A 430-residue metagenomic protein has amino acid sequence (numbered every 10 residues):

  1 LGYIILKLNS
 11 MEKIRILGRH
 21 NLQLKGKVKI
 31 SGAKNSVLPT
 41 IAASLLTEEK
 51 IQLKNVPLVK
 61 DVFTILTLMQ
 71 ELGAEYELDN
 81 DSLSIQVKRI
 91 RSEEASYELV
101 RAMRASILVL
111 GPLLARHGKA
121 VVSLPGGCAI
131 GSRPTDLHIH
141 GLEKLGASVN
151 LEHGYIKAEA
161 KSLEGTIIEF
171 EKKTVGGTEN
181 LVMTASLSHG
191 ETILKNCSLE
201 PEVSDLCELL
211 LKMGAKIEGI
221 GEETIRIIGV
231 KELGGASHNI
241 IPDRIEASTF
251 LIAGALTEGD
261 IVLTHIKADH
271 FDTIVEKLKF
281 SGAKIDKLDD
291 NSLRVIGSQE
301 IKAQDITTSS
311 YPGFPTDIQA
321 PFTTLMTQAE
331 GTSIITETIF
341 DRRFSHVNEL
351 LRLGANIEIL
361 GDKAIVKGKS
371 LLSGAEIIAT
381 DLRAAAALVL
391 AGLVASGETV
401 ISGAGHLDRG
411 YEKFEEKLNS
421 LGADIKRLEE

Functional and structural regions predicted by a protein language model:
G2-E430: Short, structured segments at the rim of ligand-binding sites
